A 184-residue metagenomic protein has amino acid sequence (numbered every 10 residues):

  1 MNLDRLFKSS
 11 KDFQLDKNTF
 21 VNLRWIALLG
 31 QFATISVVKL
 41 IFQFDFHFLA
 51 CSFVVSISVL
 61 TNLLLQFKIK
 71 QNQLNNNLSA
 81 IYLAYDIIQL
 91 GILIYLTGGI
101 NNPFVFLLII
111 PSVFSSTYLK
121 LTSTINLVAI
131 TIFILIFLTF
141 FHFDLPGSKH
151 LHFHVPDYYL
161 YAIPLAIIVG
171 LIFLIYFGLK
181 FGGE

Functional and structural regions predicted by a protein language model:
M1-L15: Short, Lys/Arg-rich, polar N-terminal cytosolic tail immediately upstream of the first transmembrane signal-anchor
K11-I26: N-terminal membrane topogenic signal
K17, L29, A33-V55, Q71-I81 (+1 more regions): Alpha-helical transmembrane segments and their interfaces in multipass membrane proteins
F32-S36, L63, G91-Y95, V113-F114 (+1 more regions): Alpha-helical transmembrane segments of multipass membrane proteins
V55-L60, A84-I88, P103-P111, Y161 (+1 more regions): Membrane-embedded alpha-helical segments of multi-pass membrane proteins, especially the transmembrane helices
I57-N72: Canonical alpha-helical transmembrane segments
Q89-G99, F106-N126: Generic transmembrane alpha-helix motif of multi-pass integral membrane proteins
